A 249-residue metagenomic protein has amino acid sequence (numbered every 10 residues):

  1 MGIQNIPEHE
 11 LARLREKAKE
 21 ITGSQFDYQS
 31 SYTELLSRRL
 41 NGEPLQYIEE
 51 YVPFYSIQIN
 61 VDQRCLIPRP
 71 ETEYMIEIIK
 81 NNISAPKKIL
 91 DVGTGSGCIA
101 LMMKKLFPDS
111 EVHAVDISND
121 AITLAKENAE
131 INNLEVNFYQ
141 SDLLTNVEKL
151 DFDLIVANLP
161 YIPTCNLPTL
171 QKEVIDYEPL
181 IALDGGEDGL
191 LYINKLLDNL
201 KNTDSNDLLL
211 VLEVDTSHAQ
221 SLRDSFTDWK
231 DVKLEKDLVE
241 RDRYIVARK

Functional and structural regions predicted by a protein language model:
M1-L11: Non-catalytic nucleic-acid substrate-recognition regions in nucleic-acid-modifying enzymes
L11, Y32, G42-L45, S96 (+6 more regions): A general structural signal for well-ordered alpha-helical segments in protein cores
R13-I78: Conserved AdoMet
L14, G42, T72, I99 (+5 more regions): Residue-level signal for inorganic ion chemistry
E49, Q140-S141, V214, K236: Short loop/edge segments at beta-strand edges and connector loops that shape dinucleotide/nucleotide cofactor-binding
Y74-T169: Conserved SAM/SAH cofactor-binding pocket of Class I
Y161-L191: Mobile active-site "lid"/loop adjacent to the S-adenosyl-L-methionine
E187-R248: Conserved Class I SAM-dependent methyltransferase catalytic core
